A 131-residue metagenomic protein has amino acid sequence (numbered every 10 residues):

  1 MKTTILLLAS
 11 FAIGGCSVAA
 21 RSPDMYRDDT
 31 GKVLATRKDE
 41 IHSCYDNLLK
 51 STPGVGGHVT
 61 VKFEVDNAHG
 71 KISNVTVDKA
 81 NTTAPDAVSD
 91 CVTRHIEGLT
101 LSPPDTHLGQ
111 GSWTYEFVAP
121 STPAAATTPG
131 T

Functional and structural regions predicted by a protein language model:
M1-G14: Sec-dependent bacterial lipoprotein signal peptides
C16-T131: Charge-biased low-complexity segments
